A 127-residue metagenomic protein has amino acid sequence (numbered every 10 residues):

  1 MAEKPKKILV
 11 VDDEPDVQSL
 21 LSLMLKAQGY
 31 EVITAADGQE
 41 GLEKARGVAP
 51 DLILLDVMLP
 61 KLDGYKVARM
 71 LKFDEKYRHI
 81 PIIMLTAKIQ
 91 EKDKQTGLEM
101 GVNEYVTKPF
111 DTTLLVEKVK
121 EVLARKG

Functional and structural regions predicted by a protein language model:
Q18, P60, R78, Q90 (+1 more regions): The feature encodes the CheY-like receiver
S19-A27: Charged docking surfaces used in two-component/phosphorelay signaling
G29-A36, K44: Short hydrophobic/Thr-rich beta-strand motif most characteristic of the beta2 strand and flanking loop of CheY-like
V48-L54, L59: Active-site beta3 strand of CheY-like receiver
F110-K120: C-terminal output helix
